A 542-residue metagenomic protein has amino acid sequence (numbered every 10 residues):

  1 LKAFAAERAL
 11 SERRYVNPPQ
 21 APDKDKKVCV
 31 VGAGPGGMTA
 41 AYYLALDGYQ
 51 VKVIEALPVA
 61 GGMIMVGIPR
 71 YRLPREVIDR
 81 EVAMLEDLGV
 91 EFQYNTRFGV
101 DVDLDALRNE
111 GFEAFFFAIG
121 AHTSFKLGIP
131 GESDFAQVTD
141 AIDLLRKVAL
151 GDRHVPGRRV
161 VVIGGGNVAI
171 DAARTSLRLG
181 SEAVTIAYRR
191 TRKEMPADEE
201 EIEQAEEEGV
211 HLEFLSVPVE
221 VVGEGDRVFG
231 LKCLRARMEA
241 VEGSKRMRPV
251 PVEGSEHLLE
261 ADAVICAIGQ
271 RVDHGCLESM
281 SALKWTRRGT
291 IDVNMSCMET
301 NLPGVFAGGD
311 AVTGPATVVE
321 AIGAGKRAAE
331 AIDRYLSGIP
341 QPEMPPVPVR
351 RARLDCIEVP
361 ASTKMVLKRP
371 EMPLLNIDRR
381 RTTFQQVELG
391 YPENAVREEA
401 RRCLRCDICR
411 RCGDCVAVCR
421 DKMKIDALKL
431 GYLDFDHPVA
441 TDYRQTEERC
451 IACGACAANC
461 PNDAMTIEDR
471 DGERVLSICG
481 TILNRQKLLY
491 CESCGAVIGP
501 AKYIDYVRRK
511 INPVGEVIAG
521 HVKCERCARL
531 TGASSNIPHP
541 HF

Functional and structural regions predicted by a protein language model:
L1-A6, G89-F92, G128, I408-F435 (+3 more regions): Iron-sulfur cluster-binding cysteine motifs and their immediate structural context in ferredoxin-like electron-transfer
A5-P22, R80-V100, S124-L179, W285-N301: Glycine-rich dinucleotide-binding loop and its adjacent helix/turn
P22-V31, D79-I129, E220-K232, R237-A240 (+2 more regions): Feature captures the FAD/FMN-dependent oxidoreductase FAD-binding
K27-V53, V168-L177: N-terminal Rossmann-like FAD-binding beta1-loop-alpha1 element of flavoenzymes
Q50-V53, L57-L88, F92, A173-E220 (+2 more regions): Rossmann-like dinucleotide-binding cores of NAD(P)H-dependent redox enzymes
D134-R158, V241-P315: FAD-site-proximal beta/loop scaffold in flavoenzymes
E207-G209, S216-R227, S337-R402: Mid-to-C-terminal Rossmann-like scaffold of FAD/NAD(P)H-dependent oxidoreductases
G308-L336: A conserved FAD-binding loop/helix module that cradles the flavin
